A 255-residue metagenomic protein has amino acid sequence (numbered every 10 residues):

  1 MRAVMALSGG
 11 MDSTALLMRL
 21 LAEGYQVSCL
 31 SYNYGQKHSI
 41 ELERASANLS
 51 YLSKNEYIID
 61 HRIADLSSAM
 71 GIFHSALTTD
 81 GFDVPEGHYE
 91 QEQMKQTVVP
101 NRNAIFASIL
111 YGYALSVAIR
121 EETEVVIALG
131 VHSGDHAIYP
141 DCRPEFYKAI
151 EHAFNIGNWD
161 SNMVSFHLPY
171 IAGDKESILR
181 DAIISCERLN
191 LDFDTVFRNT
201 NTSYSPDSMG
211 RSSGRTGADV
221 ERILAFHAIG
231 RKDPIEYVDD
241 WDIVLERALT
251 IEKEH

Functional and structural regions predicted by a protein language model:
M1-F193, D219: ATP-dependent adenylation/nucleotidyltransferase module used to activate substrates
I127, N199-Y204, R231-D239: Charge-dense, low-complexity polyampholytic segments
G130, P206, R222: Conserved residues at the C-terminal ends of beta-strands
L191-G214: Immediate flanking context of iron-sulfur cluster ligation sites
G210-L245: Iron-sulfur (Fe-S) cluster-binding segments and ferredoxin-like electron-carrier domains, especially [2Fe-2S]
V244, A248-H255: Iron-sulfur (Fe-S) cluster-binding modules
